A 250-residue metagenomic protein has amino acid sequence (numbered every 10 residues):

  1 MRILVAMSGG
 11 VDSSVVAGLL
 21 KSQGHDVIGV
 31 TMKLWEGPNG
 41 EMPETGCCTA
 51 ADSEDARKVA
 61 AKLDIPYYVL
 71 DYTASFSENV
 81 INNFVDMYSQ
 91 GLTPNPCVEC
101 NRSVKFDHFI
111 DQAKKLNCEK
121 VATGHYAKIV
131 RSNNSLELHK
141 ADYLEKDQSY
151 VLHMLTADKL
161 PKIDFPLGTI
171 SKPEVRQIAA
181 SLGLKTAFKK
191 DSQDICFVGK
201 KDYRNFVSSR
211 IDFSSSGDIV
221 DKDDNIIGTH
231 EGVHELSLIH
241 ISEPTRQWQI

Functional and structural regions predicted by a protein language model:
M1-H153, D164, E174, A180: ATP-dependent adenylation/nucleotidyltransferase module used to activate substrates
K128-I129, S216-H230: Active-site and channel-lining beta-strand-loop segments that bind or position nucleotide-derived/phosphorylated
Q148, Q193, Q247-Q249: Glutamine-centric residue-chemistry signal
M154-K222: Internal nucleotide-binding/catalytic subdomain
G228-L238: Active-site loop ensemble at the mouth of alpha/beta enzyme cores that anchors a bound cofactor
I239-I250: Single conserved hydrophobic/aromatic residue that forms the stacking wall/gate of nucleotide- or nucleobase-binding
